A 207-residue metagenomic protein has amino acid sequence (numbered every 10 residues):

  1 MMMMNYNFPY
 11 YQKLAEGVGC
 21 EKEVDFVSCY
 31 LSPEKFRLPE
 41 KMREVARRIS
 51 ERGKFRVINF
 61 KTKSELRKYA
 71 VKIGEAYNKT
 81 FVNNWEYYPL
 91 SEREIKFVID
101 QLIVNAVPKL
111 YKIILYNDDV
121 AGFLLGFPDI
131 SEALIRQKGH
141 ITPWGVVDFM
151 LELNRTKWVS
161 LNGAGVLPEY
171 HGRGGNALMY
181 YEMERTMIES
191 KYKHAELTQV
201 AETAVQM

Functional and structural regions predicted by a protein language model:
M1-K61: Acyl-donor-binding surface of acyltransferase catalytic domains
M1-M2, W158-V159, M187-A201: Conserved GNAT acetyl-CoA-binding A-motif
M1-Y10, S32, L167-P168, L197-M207: Conserved beta-strand-loop-alpha-helix junction that forms the acyl-donor binding cleft
V18, T80, T186: Short alpha-helical functional segments enriched in proximate histidine and acidic residues
Y30, I113-L115, L125, E196-Q199: Short beta-strand segments
F60, E65-V166: A conserved beta-strand-loop-helix scaffold within acyl/acetyltransferase catalytic domains
I135-L151, L178-M187, L197, A201: Low-complexity, glycine/alanine/valine/leucine- and proline-rich hydrophobic stretches
W158, N162-L167, H171-M187: Conserved acetyl-CoA-binding loop-helix of GNAT-fold acetyltransferases
